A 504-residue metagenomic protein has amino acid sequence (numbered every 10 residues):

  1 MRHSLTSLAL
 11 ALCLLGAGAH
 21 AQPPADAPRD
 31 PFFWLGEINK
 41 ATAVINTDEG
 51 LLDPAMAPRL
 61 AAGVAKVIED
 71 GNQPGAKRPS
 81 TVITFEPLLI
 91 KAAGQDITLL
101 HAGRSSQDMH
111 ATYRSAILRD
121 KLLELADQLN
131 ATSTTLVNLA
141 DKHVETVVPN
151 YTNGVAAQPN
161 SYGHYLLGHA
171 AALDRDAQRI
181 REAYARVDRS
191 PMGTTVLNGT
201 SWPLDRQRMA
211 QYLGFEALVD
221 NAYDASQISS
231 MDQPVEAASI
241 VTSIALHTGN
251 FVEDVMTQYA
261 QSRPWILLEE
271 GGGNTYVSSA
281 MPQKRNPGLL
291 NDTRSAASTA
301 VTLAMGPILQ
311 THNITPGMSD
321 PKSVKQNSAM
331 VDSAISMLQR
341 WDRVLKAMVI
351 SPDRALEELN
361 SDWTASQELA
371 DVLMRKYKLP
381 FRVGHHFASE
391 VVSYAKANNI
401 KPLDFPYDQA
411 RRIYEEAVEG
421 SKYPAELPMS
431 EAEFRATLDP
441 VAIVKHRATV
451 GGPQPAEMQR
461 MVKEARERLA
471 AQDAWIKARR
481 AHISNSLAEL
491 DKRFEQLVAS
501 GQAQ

Functional and structural regions predicted by a protein language model:
M1-S7: Positively charged n-region of N-terminal signal peptides that target proteins for export
S7-G16: Bacterial N-terminal signal peptides
A17-A21: Sec/Tat signal peptide C-region and signal peptidase I cleavage site
Q22-G199, L204-R206, A210, N274-V277 (+3 more regions): A helix-coil-helix interface module used to build multimeric assemblies and to scaffold catalytic/cofactor sites
Q22-I38, R78, A92-Q95, S279-Q504: Glycine-rich cofactor/substrate-binding loops
T42, G63-V67, L88, A92 (+16 more regions): Generic, well-ordered alpha-helical scaffold segments in large soluble proteins
A43-L52, H164, V235-S243, E368-K378: Short, well-ordered beta-strand elements within core beta-sheets of diverse protein domains
R114-R119, A126-N130, D141, V155-I314 (+1 more regions): Charged, flexible cofactor/metal-binding loops and thiol motifs
